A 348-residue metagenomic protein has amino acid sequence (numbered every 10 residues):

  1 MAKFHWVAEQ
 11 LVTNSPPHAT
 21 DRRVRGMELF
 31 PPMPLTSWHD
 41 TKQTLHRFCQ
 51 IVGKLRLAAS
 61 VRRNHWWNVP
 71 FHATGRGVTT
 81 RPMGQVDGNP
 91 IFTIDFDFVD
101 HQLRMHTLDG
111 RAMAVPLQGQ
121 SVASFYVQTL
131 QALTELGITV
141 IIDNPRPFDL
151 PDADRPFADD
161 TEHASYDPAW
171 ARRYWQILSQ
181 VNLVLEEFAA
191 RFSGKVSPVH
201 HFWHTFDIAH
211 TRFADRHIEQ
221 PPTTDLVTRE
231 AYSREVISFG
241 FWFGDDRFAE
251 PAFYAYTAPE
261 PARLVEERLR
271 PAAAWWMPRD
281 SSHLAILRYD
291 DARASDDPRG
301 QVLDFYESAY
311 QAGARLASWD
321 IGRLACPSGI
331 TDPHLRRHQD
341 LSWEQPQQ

Functional and structural regions predicted by a protein language model:
A2, R23, M27, Q43 (+1 more regions): TerminUS-proximal long segments
F4-W6, L11, P16, T223: Intrinsically disordered, low-complexity linker/tail regions enriched in polar/charged residues
V24-N89, A317: N-terminal ordered "arm"
F71, F92-F98, L226-E230, R234-D246 (+1 more regions): Broad, structure-driven detector of short, well-ordered beta-strand segments within folded domains
A73-D154: Long, hydrophobic/aromatic-enriched structural stretches that serve as scaffold segments
V86-D95, S124, F243, W276-L284 (+1 more regions): Ser/Thr/Asn(+Pro)-rich, low-complexity disordered segments
A158-F243: Aromatic/basic-lined ligand-recognition segments that form π-stacking hydrophobic pockets flanked by Lys/Arg to engage
R234-A285: Low-complexity, glycine/alanine/valine/leucine- and proline-rich hydrophobic stretches
